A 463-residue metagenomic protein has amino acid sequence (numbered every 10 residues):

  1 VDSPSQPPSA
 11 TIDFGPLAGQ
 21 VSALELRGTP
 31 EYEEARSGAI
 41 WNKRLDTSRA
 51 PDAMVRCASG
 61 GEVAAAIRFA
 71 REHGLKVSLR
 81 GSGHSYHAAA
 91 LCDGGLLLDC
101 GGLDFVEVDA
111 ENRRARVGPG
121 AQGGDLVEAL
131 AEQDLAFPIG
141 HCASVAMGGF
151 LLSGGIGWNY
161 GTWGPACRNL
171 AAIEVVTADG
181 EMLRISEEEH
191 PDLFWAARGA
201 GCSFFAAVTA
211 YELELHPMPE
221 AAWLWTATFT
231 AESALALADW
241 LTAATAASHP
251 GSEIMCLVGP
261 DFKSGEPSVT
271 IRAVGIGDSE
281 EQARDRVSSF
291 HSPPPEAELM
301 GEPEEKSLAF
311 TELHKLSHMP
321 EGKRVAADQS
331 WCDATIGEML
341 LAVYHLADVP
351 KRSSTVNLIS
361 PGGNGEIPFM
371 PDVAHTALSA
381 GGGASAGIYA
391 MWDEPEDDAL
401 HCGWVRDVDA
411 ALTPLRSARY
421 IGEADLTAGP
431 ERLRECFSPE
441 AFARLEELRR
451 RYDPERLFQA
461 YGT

Functional and structural regions predicted by a protein language model:
V1-T463: Soluble FAD-dependent oxygen oxidases
